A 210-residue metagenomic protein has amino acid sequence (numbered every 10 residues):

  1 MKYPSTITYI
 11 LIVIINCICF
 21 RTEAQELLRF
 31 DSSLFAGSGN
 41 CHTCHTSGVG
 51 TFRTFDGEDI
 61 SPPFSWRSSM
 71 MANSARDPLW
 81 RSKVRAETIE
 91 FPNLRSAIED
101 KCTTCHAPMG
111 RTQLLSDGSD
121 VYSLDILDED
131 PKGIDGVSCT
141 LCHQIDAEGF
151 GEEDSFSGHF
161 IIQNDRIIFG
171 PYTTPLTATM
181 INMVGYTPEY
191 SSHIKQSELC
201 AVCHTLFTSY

Functional and structural regions predicted by a protein language model:
M1-Q25: Bacterial Sec-dependent N-terminal signal peptides
E23-D135, A147-K195, V202-T205, S209-Y210: Sequence context of c-type cytochrome heme-c attachment sites
G136, T140-H143: Subunit-assembly interface segments of extracellular/virion macromolecular structures
L141, L199-V202: A structural signal for short, well-ordered beta-strand segments and their strand-loop junctions that often border
